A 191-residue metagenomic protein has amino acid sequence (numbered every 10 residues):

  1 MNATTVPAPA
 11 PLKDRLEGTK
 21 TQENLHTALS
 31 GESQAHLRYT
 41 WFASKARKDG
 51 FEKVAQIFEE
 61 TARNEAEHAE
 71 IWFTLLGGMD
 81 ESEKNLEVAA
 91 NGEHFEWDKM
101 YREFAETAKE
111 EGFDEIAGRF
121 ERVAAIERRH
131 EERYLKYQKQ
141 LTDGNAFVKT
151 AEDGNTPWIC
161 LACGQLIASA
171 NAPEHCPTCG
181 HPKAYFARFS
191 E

Functional and structural regions predicted by a protein language model:
N2-E191: Non-heme di-metal
